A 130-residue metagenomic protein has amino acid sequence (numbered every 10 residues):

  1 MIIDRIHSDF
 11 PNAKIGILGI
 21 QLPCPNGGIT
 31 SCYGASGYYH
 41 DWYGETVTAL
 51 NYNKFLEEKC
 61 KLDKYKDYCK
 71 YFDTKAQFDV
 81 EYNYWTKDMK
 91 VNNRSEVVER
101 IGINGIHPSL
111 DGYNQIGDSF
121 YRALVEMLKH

Functional and structural regions predicted by a protein language model:
M1-D4, S8, L50, K54 (+5 more regions): Solvent-exposed, polar/charged alpha-helical surfaces in well-ordered, non-transmembrane soluble domains, broadly
I2, I20-C24: Hydrophobic, aromatic-enriched interface-forming segments
F10-K14: A short helix->loop->beta-strand "cap" motif at the edges of active sites that frequently abuts
L22, G34-G37, C69, T74-N104: Mobile gating loops/cap/lid regions near enzyme active sites that modulate substrate access
P25-K75, L110-D111: Substrate-gating cap/lid alpha-helix
N93-H130: Histidine-centered active-site loop/cap adjacent to the catalytic His in serine esterases/O-acetyl transfer systems
